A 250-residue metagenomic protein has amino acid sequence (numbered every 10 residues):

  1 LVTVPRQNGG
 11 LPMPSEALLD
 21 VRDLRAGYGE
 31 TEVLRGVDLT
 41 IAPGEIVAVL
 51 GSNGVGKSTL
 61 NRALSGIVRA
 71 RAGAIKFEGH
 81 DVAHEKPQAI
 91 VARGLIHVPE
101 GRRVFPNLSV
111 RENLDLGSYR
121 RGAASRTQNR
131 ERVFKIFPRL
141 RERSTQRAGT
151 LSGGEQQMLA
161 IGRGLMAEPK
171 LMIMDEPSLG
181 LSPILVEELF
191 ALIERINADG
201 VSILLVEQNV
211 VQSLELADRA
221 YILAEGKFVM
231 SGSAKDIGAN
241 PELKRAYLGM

Functional and structural regions predicted by a protein language model:
G29, V47, E85, V110-Q128 (+3 more regions): ABC-type ATPase nucleotide-binding domains, specifically the catalytic core motifs of the NBD
L50-S52: The feature captures the beta-strand-to-loop junction immediately N-terminal to the Walker
S65: Helix-to-loop junction immediately C-terminal to a conserved catalytic motif
G73-D81, R93, R126-R130, G232: Conserved ABC transporter NBD signature motif
L108, L151, G164-L165: ABC ATPase signature
R147-L151, E155: Conserved ABC ATPase signature
M166-K170, E176: A short, proline-enriched helix->beta-strand linker immediately N-terminal to the Walker B motif in ABC-type P-loop
